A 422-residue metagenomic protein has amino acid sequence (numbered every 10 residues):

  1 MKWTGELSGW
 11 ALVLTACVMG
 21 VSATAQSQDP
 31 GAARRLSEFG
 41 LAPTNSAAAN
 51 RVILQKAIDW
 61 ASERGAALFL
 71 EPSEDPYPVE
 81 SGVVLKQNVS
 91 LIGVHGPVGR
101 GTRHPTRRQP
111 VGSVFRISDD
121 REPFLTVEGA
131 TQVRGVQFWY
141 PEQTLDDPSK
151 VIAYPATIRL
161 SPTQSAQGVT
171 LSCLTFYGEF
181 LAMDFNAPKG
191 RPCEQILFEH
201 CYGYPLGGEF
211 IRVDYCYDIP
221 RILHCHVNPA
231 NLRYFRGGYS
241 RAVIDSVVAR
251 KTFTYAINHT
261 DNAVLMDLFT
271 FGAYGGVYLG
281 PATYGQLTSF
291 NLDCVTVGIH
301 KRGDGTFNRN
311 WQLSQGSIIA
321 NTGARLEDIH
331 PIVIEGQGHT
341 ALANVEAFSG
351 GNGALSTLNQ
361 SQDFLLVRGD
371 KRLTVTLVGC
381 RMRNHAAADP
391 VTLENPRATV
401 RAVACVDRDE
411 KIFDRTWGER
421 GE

Functional and structural regions predicted by a protein language model:
M1-E6: N-terminal secretory signal peptides that target proteins for export/translocation
S8-G20: Bacterial N-terminal signal peptides
A23-S27: Boundary at the C-terminal end of the N-terminal hydrophobic targeting segment
L36-E71, V84: Acidic Gly/Asp/Thr-rich repetitive segments characteristic of extracellular carbohydrate-active and adhesion proteins
Q55-A61, D75-I92, V98-G135, W139-G168 (+2 more regions): Extracellular beta-strand-rich solenoid/capping regions of secreted or surface-exposed proteins that bind or remodel
A66, D75, S81, Q87-V89 (+25 more regions): The right-handed parallel beta-helix/beta-solenoid scaffold, focusing on the short coil/turn and N-cap positions
A66, E80-S81, R100-H104, D119-E122 (+13 more regions): Short glycine/acidic-rich loop motifs that flank beta-strands on beta-rich extracellular proteins
E71, K86, I92-V94, S118 (+28 more regions): Feature marks extracellular polysaccharide-active and adherence modules
